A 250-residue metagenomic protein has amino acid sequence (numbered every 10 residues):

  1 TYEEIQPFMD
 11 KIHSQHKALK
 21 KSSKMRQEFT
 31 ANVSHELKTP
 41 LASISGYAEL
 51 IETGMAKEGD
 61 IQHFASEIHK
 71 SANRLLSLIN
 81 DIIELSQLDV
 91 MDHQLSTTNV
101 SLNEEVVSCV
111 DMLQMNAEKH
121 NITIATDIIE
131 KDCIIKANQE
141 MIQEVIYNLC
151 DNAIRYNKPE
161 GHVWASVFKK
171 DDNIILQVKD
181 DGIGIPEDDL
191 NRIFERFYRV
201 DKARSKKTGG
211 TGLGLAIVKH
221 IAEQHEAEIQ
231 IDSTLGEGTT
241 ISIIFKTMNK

Functional and structural regions predicted by a protein language model:
E52-G59: Short acidic helix/loop segment immediately C-terminal to the autophosphorylated histidine in two-component histidine
K70-L76: Short alpha-helical segment of the dimerization/phosphotransfer core of two-component systems
V90-L95, I134-A137: Conserved micro-motifs of the catalytic ATP-binding
S96-S101, E118, T123-C133: Conserved catalytic submotifs in the C-terminal HATPase_c
E160-D172: Short beta-strand/loop element within the Bergerat-fold HATPase_c
I185-R199: Short conserved segment of the HATPase_c
E226-A227: Conserved glycine-rich
